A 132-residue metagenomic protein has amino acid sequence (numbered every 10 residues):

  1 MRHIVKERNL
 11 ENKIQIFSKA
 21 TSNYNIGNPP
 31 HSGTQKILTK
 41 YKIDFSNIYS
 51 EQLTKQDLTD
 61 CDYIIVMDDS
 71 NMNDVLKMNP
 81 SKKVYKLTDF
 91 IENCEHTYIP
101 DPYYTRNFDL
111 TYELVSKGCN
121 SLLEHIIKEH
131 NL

Functional and structural regions predicted by a protein language model:
M1-T59, E124-L132: Conserved active-site segments centered on acidic
S18, M67-D68: Residue-level recognition of conserved beta-strand positions in structured domain cores
Y63, D69-L132: Phosphate-binding/catalytic loops
